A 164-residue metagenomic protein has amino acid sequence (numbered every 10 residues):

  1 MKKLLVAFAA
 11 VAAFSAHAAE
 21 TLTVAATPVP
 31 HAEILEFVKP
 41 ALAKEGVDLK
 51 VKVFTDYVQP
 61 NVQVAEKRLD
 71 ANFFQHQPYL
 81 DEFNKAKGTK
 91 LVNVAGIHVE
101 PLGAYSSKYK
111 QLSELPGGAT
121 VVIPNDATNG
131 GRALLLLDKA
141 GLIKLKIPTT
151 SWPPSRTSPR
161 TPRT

Functional and structural regions predicted by a protein language model:
M1-A18: Gram-negative bacterial Sec-dependent N-terminal signal peptides
A16-T23, L42-A43, L112-A119: Immediate post-signal peptide segment of exported/extracytoplasmic ligand-binding proteins
A19-V29, L49-V53, T120-V121: Short, well-ordered beta-strand elements
V51-V62, T149-T164: Short helix-initiation/N-cap motifs at beta->coil->alpha
V53-Y57, N72-D81, H98: Beta->alpha turn/N-cap motifs
A65-Q75, A119, L142, P162-T164: Alpha-to-beta junction loops
E82-V94, Y109: Ligand-binding "clamshell"
V94-K144: A conserved helix-loop-strand patch within extracytoplasmic ligand-binding domains of the periplasmic binding
